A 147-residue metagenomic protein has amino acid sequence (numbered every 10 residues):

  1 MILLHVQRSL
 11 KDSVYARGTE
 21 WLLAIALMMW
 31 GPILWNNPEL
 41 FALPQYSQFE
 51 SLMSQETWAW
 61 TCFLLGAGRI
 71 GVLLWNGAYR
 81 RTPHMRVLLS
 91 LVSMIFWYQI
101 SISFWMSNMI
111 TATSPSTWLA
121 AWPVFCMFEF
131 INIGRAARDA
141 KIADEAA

Functional and structural regions predicted by a protein language model:
M1-L27: Cytosolic juxtamembrane helix and N-cap/initiation of the first transmembrane helix
S9-V14, Y46, N76-H84: Membrane-interface helix-boundary motifs at transmembrane edges
T19-E20, S47-L65: A loop-to-helix transmembrane entry motif
G31-A42: Membrane-helix interface motif
G71-S93: Loop-to-transmembrane helix junctions at the membrane interface
Y98-L119: Membrane-helix boundary connector in multi-pass membrane proteins
P123-D144: Membrane-water interface at the C-terminal end of transmembrane alpha helices
